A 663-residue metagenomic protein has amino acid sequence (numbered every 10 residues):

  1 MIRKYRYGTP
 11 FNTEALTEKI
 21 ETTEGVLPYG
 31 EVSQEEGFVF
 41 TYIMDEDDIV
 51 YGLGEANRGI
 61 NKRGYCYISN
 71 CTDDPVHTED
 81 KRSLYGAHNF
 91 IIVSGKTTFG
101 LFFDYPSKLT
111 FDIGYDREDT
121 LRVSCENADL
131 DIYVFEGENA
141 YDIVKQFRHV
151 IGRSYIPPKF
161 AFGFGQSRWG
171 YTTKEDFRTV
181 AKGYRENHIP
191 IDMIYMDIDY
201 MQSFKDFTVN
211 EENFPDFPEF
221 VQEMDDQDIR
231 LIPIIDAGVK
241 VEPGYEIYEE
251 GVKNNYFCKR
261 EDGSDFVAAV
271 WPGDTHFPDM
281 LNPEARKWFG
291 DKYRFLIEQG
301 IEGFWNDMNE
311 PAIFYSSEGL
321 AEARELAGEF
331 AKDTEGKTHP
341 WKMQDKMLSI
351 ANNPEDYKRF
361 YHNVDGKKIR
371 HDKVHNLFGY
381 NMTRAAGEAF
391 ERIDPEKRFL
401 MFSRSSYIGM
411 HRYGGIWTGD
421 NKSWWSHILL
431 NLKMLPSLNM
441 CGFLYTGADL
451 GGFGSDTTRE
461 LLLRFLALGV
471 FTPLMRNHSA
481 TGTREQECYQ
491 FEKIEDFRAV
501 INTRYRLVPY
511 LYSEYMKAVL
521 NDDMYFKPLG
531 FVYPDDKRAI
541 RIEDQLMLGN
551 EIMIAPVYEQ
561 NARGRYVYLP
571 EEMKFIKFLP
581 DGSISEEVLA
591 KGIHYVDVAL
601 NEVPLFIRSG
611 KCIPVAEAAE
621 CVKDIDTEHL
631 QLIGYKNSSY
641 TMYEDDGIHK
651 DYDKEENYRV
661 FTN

Functional and structural regions predicted by a protein language model:
M1-P158, R168-G170, K174, A181-E186 (+4 more regions): Catalytic and substrate-binding clefts that recognize carbohydrates or anionic sugar/phosphate headgroups
F38, T78, L377, T383-R392 (+5 more regions): Catalytic core of carbohydrate-active enzymes
Y42-M44, E55, S94, F102-Y105 (+13 more regions): Glycine-rich, histidine-containing beta strand-loop boundary motifs that form or position
Y65-S69, L84-A87, R178, R286 (+3 more regions): Short, hydrophobic/amphipathic alpha-helical packing segments that form internal helix faces or helix-helix interfaces
Y85-N89, K96-T98, P106-K108, D129 (+10 more regions): Extracellular structured ligand-interaction cores
I92-T97, R260-D262, P570-E571, P580: Short acidic-glycine loop/turn motifs at beta-strand connectors
V150-S167, S264-F277: N-terminal small/glycine-rich loop or linker at the start of catalytic domains across soluble metabolic enzymes
P190-F497, V532-Y533: Aromatic- and carboxylate-enriched substrate-binding clefts and catalytic-loop regions of carbohydrate-active enzymes
